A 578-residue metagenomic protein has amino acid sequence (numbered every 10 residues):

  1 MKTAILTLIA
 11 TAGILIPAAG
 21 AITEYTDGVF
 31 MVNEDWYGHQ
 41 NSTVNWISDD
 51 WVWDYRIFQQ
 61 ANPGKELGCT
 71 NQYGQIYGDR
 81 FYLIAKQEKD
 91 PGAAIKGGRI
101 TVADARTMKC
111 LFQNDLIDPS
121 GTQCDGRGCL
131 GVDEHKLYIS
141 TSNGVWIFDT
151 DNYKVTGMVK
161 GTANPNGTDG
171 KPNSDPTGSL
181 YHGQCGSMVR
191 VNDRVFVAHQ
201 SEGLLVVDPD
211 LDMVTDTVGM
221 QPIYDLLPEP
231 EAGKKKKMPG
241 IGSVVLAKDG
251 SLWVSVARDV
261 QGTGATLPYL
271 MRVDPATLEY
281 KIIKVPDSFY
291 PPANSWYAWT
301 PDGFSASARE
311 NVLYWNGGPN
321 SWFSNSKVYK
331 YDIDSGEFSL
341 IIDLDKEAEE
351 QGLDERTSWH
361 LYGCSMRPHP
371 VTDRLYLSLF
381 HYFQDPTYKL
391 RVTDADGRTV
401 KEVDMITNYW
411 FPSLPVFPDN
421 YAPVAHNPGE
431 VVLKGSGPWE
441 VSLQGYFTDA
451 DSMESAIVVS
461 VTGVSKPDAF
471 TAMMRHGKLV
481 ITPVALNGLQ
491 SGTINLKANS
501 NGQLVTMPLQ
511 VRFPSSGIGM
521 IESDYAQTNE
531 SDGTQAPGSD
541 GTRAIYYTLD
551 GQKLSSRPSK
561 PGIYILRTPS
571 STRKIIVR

Functional and structural regions predicted by a protein language model:
G38-N45, P91-T101, G144-I147, E202-D208 (+3 more regions): Structural motif
W53-P63, C110-I117, V155-P172, T215-P230 (+4 more regions): Beta-propeller fold detector
G64-Q75, P119-E134, P165-N192, D225-A247 (+3 more regions): Repeated scaffold domains used in trafficking and secretory/extracellular systems, primarily beta-propellers
L377-A422: Blade-level signature of beta-propeller repeat domains, shared across WD40, Kelch, NHL, RCC1 and BNR/Asp-box propellers
D419-T448, S452, N499-G519: Extracellular interdomain linkers/hinges and stalk-like, low-complexity segments in secreted or single-pass
A450-V480: Surface-exposed or secretory-pathway low-complexity segments enriched in glycine-proline and Ser/Thr/acidic residues
K478-S491: Extracellular/luminal low-complexity segments enriched in Ser/Thr/Pro
S515-R578: C-terminal outer-membrane/trafficking sorting elements
